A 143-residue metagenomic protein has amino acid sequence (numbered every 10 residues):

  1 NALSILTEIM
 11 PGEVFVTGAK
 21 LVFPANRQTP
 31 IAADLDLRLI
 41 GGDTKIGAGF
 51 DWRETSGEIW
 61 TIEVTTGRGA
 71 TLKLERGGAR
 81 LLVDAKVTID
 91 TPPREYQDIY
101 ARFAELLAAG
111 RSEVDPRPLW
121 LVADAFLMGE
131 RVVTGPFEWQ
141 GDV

Functional and structural regions predicted by a protein language model:
N1-I59, R117-L121: Rossmann-like dinucleotide-binding domain that binds NAD(P)(H)
A2-L3, Y96-A101, F126: A general structural signal for well-ordered alpha-helical segments in protein cores
V14-A19, T71-L72, R80, V87-T88: Short secondary-structure junctions
L35, W60-T65, G78-K86: Short polybasic amphipathic segments
R38-K45, G67-T71, K86: Glycine-centered tight beta-turn/hairpin loop motif at sheet-sheet or coil-to-beta transitions
L72-L74, I89-A101, V114: Active-site loop of classical SDR/Rossmann-like NAD(P)-dependent oxidoreductases, centered on the catalytic Tyr-X3-Lys
R80-K86, D98-G110: Short helix/strand-capping connector loops at secondary-structure junctions
R102-V143: C-terminal helix-rich "cap/oligomerization" subdomain common to oxidoreductases
